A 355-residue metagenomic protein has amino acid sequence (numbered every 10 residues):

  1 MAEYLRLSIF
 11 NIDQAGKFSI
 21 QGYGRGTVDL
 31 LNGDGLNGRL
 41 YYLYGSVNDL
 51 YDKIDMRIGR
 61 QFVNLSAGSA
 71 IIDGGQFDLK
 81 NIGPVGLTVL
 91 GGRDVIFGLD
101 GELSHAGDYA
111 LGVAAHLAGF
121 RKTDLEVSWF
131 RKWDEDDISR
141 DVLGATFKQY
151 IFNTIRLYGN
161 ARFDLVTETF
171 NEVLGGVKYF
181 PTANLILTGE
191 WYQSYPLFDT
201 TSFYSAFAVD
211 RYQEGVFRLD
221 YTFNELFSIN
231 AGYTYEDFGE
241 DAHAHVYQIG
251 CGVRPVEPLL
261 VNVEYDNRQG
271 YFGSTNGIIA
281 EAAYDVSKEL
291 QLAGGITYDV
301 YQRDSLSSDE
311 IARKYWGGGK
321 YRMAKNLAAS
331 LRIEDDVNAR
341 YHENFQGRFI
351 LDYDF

Functional and structural regions predicted by a protein language model:
M1-F355: Gram-negative and organellar
